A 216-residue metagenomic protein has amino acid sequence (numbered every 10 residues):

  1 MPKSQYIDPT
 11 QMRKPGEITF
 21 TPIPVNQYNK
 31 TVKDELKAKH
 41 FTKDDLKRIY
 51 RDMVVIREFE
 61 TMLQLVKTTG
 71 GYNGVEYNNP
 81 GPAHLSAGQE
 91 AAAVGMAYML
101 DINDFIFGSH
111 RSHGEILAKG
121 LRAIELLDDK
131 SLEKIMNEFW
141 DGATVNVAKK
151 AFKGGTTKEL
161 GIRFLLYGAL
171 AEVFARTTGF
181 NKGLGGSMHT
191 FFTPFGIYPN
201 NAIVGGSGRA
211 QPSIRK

Functional and structural regions predicted by a protein language model:
M1-A92, L132-K134, T144-V145, K149: Conserved acidic/glycine
L65, T69, G74-K216: Cofactor-binding active-site loop characterized by glycine-rich and histidine/acidic residues
